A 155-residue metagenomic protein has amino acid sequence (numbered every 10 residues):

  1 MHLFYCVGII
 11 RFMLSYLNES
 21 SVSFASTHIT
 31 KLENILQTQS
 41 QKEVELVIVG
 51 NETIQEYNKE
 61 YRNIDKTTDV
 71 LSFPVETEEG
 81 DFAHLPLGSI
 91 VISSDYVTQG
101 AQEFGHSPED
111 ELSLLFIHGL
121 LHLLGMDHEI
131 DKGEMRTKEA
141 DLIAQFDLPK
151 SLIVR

Functional and structural regions predicted by a protein language model:
M1-D110, L121-R155: An acidic/histidine-cluster motif and surrounding catalytic segment that typifies divalent-metal-assisted enzyme active
L114: Conserved SAM/SAH cofactor-binding pocket of Class I
